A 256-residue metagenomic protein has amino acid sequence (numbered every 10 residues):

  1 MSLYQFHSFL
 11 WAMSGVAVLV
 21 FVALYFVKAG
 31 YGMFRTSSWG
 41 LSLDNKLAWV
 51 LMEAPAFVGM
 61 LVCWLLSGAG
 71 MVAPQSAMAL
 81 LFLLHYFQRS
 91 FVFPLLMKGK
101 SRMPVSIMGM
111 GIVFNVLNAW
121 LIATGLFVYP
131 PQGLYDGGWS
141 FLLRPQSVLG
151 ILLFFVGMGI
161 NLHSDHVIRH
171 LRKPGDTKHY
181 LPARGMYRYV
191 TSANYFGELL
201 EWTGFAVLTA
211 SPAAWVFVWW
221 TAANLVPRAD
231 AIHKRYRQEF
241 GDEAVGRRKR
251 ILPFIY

Functional and structural regions predicted by a protein language model:
M1-Q88, V92-M110: Membrane-helix and juxtamembrane interface regions of eukaryotic multi-pass membrane proteins
S2-A23, L61-S67, M71, F114 (+1 more regions): Hydrophobic transmembrane alpha-helices
A23-R35, F87-F91, K100, G125-P131 (+3 more regions): Juxtamembrane interfacial secondary-structure elements that flank transmembrane helices in multi-pass membrane proteins
R35-S38, L134-S140: Membrane-interfacial, low-structure loops and terminal tails that flank and connect transmembrane helices in multi-pass
L95-A123, P130-G138, G175-Y180: Functional transmembrane or membrane-interface alpha-helices that line membrane-embedded catalytic, ligand-binding
